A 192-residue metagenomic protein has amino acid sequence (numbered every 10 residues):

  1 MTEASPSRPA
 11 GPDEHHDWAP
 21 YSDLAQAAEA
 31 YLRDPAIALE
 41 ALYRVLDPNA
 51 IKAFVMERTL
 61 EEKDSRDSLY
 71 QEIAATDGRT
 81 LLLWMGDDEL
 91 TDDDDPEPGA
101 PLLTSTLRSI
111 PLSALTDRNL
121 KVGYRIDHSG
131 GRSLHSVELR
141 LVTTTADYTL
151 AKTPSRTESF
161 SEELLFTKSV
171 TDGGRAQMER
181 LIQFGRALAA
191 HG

Functional and structural regions predicted by a protein language model:
T2-H16, L90-G192: Acidic, Ser/Thr- and proline-rich intrinsically disordered linker/docking segments of eukaryotic scaffolds
T2-R79, G86-D93: Anionic N-terminal interaction surfaces
L83-M85, T143: Residue-level signal for short segments within beta-strands and strand-turn junctions of well-structured beta-sheet
